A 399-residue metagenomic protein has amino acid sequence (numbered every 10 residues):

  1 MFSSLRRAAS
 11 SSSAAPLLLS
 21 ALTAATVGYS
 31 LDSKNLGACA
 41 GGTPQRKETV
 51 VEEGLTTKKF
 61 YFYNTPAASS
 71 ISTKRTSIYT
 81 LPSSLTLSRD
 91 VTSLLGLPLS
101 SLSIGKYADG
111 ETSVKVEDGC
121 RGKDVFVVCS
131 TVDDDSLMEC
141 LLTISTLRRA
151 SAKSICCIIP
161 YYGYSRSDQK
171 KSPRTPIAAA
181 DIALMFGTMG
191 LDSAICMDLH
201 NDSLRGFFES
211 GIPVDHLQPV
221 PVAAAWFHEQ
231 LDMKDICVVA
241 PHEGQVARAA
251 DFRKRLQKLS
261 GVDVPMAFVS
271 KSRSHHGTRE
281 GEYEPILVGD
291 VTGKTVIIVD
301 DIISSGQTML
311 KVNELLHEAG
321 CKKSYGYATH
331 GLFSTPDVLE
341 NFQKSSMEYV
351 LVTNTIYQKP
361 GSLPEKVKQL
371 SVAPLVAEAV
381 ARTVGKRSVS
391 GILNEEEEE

Functional and structural regions predicted by a protein language model:
F2-E399: PRPP-associated nucleotide enzymes
